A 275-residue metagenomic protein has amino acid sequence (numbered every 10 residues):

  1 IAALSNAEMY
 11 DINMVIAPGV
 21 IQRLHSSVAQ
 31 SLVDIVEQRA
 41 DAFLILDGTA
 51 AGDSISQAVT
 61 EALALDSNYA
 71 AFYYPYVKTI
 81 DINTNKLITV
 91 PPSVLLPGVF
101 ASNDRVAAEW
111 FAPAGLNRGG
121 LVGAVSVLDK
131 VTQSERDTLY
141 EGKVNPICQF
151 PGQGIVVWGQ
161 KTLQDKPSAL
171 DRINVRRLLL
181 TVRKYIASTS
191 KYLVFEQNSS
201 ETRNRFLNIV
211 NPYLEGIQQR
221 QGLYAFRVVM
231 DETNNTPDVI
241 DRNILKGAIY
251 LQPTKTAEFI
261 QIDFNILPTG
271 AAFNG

Functional and structural regions predicted by a protein language model:
I1-G275: Structured, hydrophobic secondary-structure cores that serve as assembly/anchoring elements
